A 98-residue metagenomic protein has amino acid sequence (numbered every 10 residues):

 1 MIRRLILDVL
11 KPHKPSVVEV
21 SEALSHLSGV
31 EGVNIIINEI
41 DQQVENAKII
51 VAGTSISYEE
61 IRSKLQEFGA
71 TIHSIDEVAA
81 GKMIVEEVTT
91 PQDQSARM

Functional and structural regions predicted by a protein language model:
M1-M98: Long, contiguous binding/interaction regions
